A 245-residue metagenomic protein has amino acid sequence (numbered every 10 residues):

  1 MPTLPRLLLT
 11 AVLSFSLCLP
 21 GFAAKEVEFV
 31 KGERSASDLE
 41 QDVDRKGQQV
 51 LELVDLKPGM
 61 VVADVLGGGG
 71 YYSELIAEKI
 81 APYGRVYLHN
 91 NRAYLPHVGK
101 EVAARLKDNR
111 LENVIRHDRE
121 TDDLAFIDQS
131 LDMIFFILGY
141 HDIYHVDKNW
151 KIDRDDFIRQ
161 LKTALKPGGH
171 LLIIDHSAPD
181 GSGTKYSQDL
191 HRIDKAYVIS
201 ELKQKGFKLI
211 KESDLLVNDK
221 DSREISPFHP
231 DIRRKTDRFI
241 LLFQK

Functional and structural regions predicted by a protein language model:
E26-L53, K57: Class I SAM-dependent methyltransferase Rossmann-like catalytic core, especially the SAM/SAH-binding loop
G59, P82-G84, L165-L171: Short glycine-dipeptide loop
G59-G68: Conserved class I S-adenosyl-L-methionine
A77-E78, N149-P167: A short glycine-rich, Lys/Arg-flanked "PGG" loop and its adjoining helix->strand segment in the class I
V98-L124: S-adenosyl-L-methionine
L124-L138: A short acidic, Gly/Pro-enriched loop at the edge of an enzyme's catalytic core that lines a small-molecule cofactor
G183-I210: Conserved Class I S-adenosyl-L-methionine
K205, K220-K245: Core SAM-dependent methyltransferase catalytic element
